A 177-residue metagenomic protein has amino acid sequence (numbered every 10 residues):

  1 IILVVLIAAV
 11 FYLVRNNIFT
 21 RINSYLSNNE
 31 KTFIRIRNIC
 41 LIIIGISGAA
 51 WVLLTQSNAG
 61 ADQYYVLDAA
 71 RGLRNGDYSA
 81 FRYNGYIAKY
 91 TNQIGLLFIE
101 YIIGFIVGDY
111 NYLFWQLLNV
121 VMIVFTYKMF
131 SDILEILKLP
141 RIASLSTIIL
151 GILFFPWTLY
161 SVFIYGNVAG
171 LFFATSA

Functional and structural regions predicted by a protein language model:
I1-W51: Start-transfer (signal-anchor) and selected internal transmembrane alpha helices of multi-pass inner/ER membrane
I44-G45, S144-F155: Short helix- or helix-capping micro-motifs that position conserved polar/aromatic residues at function-defining sites
S47-L67: Helix-to-loop transition at the C-terminal end of transmembrane segments
Y64-A88, G95: Extracytosolic helix-loop segments that constitute the early lumenal/periplasmic catalytic or substrate-binding loops
N75, A80, G95-L118, K138-R141 (+1 more regions): Juxtamembrane segments of multi-pass membrane glycosylation machinery that transfer sugars from lipid-linked donors
A88, W115-M122, G166: Alpha-helical transmembrane segments of multi-pass integral membrane proteins
L117-K138, S176: Transmembrane-helix motifs of polytopic, lipid-linked glycan transferases
P156-A169: Short acidic/glycine- and proline-prone juxtamembrane loop motifs at membrane-interface regions of multi-pass membrane
